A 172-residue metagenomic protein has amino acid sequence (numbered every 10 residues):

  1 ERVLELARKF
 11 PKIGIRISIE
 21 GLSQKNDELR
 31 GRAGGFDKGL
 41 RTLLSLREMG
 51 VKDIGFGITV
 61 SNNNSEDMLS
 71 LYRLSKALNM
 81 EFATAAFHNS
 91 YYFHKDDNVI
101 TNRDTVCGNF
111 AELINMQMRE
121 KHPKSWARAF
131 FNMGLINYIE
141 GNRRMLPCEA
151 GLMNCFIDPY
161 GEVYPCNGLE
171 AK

Functional and structural regions predicted by a protein language model:
R2: Acidic helix N-cap motif at the loop->helix transition within catalytic regions of sugar-transfer enzymes
E5-E20, Q24-Y164, G168-A171: Radical SAM enzyme [4Fe-4S]-AdoMet core and its adjacent flexible, acidic and glycine-rich loops/tails across
